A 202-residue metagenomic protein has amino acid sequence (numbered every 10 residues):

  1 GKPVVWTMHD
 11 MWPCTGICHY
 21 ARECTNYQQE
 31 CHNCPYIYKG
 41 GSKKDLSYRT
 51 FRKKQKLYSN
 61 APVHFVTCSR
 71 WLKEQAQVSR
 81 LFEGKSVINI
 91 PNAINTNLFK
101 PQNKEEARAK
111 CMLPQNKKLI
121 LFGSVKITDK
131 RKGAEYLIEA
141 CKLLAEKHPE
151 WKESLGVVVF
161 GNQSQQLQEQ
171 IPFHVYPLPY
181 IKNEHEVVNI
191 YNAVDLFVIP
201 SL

Functional and structural regions predicted by a protein language model:
K2-Y38, H64-V66: Active-site proximal beta-strand in glycosyltransferases
T15-H19, G41-N89, I94-E106: A short, active-site helix/loop in glycosyltransferases that binds the activated sugar's phosphate group
V63-H64, S86, L113-L121, L155-G156 (+2 more regions): Charged active-site motifs of nucleotide-sugar-dependent glycosyltransferases
C68, I90-A93, F122-K126, F160 (+2 more regions): Short hydrophobic "strand-cap" motifs at the C-terminus of beta-strands
P101-L119, E150: Nucleotide-sugar donor-binding and catalytic loop/hinge architecture of NDP-sugar-dependent glycosyltransferases
L113-K132, I138-K142: Conserved donor-binding/catalytic core segment of Leloir-type glycosyltransferases
H148-L196: Nucleotide-activated donor-binding/catalytic signature segment of Leloir-type glycosyltransferases, i.e., the conserved
L202: Aromatic "clamp/platform" in nucleotide-sugar-dependent glycosyltransferases that forms part of the donor/acceptor
